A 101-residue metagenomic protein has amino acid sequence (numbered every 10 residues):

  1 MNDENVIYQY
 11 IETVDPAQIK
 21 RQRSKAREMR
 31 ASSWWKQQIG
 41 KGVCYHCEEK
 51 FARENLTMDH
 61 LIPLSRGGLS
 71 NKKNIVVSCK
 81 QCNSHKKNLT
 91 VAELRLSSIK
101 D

Functional and structural regions predicted by a protein language model:
N2-H46: Short, charged surface segments at domain edges that flank catalytic/cofactor-binding sites
G42, L56, V77: Cys/His-enriched microdomains
Y45-E48, Q81: Short, cysteine/histidine-rich loop/knuckle motifs that typically chelate Zn2+
F51, L64, G68-L69: Short strand->helix junction
R53-E54, H85-L89: Short, non-ligating residues that shape and space the ligands of small metal-coordination modules and catalytic
T57-P63: Histidine-centered catalytic micro-motifs used for acid/base chemistry in nuclease and nucleotide-processing active
G67-H85: Short beta-strand-alpha-helix junction that forms the catalytic/metal-binding core of metal-dependent nuclease domains
